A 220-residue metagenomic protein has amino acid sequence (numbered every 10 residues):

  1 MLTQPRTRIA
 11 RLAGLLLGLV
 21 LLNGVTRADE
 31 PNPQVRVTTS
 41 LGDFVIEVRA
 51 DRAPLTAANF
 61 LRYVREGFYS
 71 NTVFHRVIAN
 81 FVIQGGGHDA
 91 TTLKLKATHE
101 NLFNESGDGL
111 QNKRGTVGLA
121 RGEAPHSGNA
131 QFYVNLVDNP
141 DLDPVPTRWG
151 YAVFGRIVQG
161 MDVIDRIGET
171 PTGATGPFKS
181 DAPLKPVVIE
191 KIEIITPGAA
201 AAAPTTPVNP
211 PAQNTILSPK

Functional and structural regions predicted by a protein language model:
L2-T3, L16-K220: Cyclophilin-like peptidyl-prolyl cis-trans isomerases
R8-L15: Sec-dependent signal peptide recognition, specifically the positively charged N-region followed immediately by
